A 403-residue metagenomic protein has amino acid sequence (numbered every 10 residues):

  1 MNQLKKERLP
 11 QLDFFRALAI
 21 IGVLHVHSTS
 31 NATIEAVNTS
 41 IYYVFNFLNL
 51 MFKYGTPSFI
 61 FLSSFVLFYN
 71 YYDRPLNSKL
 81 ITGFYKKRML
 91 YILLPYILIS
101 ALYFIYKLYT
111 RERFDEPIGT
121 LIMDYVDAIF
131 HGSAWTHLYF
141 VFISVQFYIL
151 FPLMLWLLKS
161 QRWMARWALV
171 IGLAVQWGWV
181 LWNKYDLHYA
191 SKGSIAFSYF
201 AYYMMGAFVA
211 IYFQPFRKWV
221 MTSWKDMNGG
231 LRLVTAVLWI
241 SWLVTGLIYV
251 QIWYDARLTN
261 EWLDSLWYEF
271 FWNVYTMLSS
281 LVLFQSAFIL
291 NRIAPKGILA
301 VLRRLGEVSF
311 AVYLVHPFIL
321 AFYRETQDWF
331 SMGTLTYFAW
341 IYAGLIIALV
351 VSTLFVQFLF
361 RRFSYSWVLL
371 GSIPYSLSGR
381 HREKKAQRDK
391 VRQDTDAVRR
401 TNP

Functional and structural regions predicted by a protein language model:
N2, F288-P295, L299-R303, I319-P403: C-terminal "closing" transmembrane helix and its immediate cytosolic amphipathic cap in multi-pass membrane proteins
P10-Y72, I92-I99: Functionally critical transmembrane alpha-helices in membrane proteins and complexes, commonly lining
I21, H25-S28, G172-K184, I240-I252 (+1 more regions): Aromatic-anchored segments of alpha-helical transmembrane domains
N46-P57, I129-I143, K184-M205, W242-S280: Interfacial loop-to-helix transition and helix-capping segments at the boundaries of transmembrane helices
N49-T56, Y71-K107, P117-A134, T235-A236 (+1 more regions): Transmembrane alpha-helical segments and their boundary/interface "anchor" motifs in multi-pass integral membrane
Y106-K107, G119-Y189, G193-M205: Hydrophobic alpha-helical segments with transmembrane-like composition
W219-R304: Alpha-helical transmembrane segments and terminal signal-anchor/GPI-anchor hydrophobic tails, characterized by long
V237, L263-Y275, V308, M332-T353: Membrane-interface transmembrane-helix boundary segments in multi-pass integral membrane proteins
